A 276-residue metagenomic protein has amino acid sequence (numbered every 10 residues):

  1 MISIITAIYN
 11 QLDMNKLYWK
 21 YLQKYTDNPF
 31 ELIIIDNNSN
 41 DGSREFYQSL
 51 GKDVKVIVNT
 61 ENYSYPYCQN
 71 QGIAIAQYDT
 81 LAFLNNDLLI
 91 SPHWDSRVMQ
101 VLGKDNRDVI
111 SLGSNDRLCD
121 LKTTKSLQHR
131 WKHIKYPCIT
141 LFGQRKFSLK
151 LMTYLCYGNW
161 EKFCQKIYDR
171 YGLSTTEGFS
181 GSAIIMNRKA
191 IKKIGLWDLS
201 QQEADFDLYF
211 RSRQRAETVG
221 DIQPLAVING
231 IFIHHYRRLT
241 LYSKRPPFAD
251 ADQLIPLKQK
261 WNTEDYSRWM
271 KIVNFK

Functional and structural regions predicted by a protein language model:
K20-P29: Short, acidic, metal-binding catalytic loop of nucleotide-sugar glycosyltransferases
D36-R44: A conserved acidic beta->alpha catalytic loop
N59-A76: Glycine-rich, basic loop-to-helix element that forms the pyrophosphate-binding segment of sugar-nucleotide handling
L81: Short aromatic/hydrophobic "clamp" motif used to bind/position activated sugar donors
H93-Q144: Conserved donor NDP-sugar-binding/catalytic core segment of glycosyltransferases
N115-R117, K192, I222-P246: Active-site donor/metal-binding and catalytic loop motifs of nucleotide-sugar-dependent glycosylation enzymes
R145-M186: A recurrent flexible, glycine/aromatic-enriched loop bordering the glycosyltransferase active site that acts as
E177-I194, S200-I231: A short, conserved alpha-helix in the catalytic core of glycosyltransferases
